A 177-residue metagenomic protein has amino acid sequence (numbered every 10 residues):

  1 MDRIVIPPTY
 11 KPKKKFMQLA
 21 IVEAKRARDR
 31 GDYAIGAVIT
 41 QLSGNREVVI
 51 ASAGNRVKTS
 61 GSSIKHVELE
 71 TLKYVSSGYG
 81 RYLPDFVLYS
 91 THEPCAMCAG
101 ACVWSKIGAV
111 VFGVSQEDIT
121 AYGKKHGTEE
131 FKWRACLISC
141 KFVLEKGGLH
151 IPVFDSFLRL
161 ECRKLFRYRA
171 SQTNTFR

Functional and structural regions predicted by a protein language model:
M1-A27, A101-R177: Zinc-dependent deaminase
P12, Y33-I35: Short loop/turn microsegments at loop-to-beta-strand junctions
A20, A24-A27, A37, A51 (+3 more regions): Small-residue (primarily alanine) positions within well-ordered alpha-helices, especially packing/interaction faces
R28-D32: Short loop/turn motifs at secondary-structure junctions and domain boundaries
I35-S43: Short beta-strand scaffold segments in enzyme catalytic cores
V48-V57: Short beta->alpha transition motifs characteristic of CBS
R56-E70: A short, polar/charged loop-to-alpha-helix boundary motif
K73-A109: Helix-adjacent hinge/juxtasegments
